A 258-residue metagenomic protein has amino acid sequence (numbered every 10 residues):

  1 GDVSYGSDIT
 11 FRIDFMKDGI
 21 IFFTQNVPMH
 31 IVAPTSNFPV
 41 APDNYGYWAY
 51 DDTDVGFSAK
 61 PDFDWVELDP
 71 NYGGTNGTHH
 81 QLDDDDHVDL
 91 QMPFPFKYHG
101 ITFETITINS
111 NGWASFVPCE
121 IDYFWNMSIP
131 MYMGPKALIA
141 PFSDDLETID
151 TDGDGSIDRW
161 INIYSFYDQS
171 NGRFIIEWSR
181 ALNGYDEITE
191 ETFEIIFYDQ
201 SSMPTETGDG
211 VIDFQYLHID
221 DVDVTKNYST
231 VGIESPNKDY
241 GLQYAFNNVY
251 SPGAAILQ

Functional and structural regions predicted by a protein language model:
G1-R12, M16-Q258: Extracytoplasmic Ser/Thr/Pro-rich, glycosylation-prone low-complexity segments
